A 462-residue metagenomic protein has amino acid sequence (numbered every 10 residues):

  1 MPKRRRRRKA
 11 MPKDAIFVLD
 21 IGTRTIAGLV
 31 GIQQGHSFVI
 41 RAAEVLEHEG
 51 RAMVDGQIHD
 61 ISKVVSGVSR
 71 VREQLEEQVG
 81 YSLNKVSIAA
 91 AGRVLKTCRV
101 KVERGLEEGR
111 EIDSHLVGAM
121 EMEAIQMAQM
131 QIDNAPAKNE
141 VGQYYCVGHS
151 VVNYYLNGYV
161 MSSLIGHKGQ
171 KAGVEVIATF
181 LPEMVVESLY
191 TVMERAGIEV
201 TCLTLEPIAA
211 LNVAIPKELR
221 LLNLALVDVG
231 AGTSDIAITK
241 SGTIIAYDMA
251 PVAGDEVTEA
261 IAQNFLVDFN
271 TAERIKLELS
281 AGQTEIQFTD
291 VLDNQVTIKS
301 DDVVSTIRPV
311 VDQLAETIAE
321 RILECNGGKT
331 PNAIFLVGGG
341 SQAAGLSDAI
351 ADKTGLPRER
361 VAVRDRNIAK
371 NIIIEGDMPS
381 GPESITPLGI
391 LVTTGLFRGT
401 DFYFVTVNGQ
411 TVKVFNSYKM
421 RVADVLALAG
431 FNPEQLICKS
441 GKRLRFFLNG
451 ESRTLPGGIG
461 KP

Functional and structural regions predicted by a protein language model:
M1-T25, L29-L224, T243-I245, F269 (+5 more regions): Nucleotide/phosphate-binding catalytic cleft detector across ATP-hydrolyzing and phosphate-transferring enzymes
G31, A89-A91, E206, V229 (+4 more regions): Generic beta-strand/beta-sheet core signal
D55, E259-A262, K370-I374: Short, charged, surface-exposed secondary-structure boundary motifs
S114, G118, A351-I385: Conserved phosphate-binding/catalytic loops in two-lobed NTP-binding clefts
T201-E206, A250-P251, S380-P382: Active-site nucleophile and cofactor-binding loops and adjacent substrate-binding regions of central metabolic enzymes
I215-S280: Acidic, glycine-rich loop-and-beta core segments that form the ion-binding/anion-interacting portion of active sites
V311-A319: A general structural motif
P382-R398: Short, structured interface segments
